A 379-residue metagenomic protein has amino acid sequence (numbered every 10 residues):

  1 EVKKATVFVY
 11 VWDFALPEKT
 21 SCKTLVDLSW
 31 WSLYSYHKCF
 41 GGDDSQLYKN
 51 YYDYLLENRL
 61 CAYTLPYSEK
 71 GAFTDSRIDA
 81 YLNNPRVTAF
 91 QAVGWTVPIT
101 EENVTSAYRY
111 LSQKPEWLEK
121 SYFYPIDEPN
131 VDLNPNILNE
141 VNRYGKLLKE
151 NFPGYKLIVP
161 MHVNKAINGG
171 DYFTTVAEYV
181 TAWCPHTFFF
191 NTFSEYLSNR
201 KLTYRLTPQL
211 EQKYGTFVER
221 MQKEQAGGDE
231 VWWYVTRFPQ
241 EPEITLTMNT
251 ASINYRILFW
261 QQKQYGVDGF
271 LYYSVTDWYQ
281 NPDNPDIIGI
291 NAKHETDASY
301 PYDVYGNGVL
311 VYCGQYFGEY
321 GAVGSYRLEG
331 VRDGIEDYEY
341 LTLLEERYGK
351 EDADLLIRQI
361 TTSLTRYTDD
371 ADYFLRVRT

Functional and structural regions predicted by a protein language model:
V2-P98, T105-S112, E116-D127, G154: An acidic-aromatic substrate-binding cleft motif
W31-D43, P66, Q91-E101, S121-L138 (+4 more regions): The substrate-binding groove and active-site-proximal loops of carbohydrate-active enzymes, especially glycoside
Y52-L56, D75-F90, N103-L118, L148-F152 (+3 more regions): Acidic (Asp/Glu)-rich catalytic clusters
A62-L65, W232-W233, D268-V275: Acidic/polar loop patches that form or flank catalytic/metal-binding clefts of enzymes that bind anionic ligands
A80, R109-N134, V141, G145-N168 (+3 more regions): Catalytic domains of carbohydrate-active enzymes that cleave complex glycans
A92-G94, P125-D127, V159-V163, T187 (+2 more regions): A cross-domain feature marking catalytic cores of carbohydrate-active enzymes and several ubiquitous metabolic/repair
Y155-H162, F173-S198, E243-K263, T276: Extracellular glycoside hydrolase catalytic/binding regions
M221-Y255: Active-site clefts of carbohydrate-active enzymes
